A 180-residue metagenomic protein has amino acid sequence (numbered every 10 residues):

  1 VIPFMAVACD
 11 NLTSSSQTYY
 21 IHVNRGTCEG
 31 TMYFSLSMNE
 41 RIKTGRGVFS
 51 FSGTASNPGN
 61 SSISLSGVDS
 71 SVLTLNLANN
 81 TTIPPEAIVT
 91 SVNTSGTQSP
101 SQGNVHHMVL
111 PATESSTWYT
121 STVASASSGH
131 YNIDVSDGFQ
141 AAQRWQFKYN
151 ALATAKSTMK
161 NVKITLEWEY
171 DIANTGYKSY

Functional and structural regions predicted by a protein language model:
V1, S35-M38, S101-Y119: Short, surface-exposed beta-strand/strand-loop-strand elements in extracellular ectodomains
V1-S35, T122-Q140, T154: Noncatalytic accessory or regulatory domains flanking protease catalytic cores in secreted, cell-surface, and selected
S15-Y19, I88-T90, A141-K148: A glycine-anchored, Pro-Gly-centered beta-turn/N-cap motif
T18-A55, V162-Y180: C-terminal edge strands of extracellular/lumenal beta-sandwich accessory domains
T27-T31, S95-H106, A153-T158: Extended, low-complexity, turn-rich repeat/linker tracts enriched in Gly/Pro/Ser/Thr and Asp/Glu that occur
N39-T82: Solvent-exposed, flexible loop/coil segments flanking beta-strands in beta-rich domains
E86-S99, Y149: A short beta-strand element within beta-rich, extracytoplasmic domains of secreted/secretory-pathway proteins
A141-E169: Extracellular jelly-roll beta-sandwich "head" domains, especially the C-terminal globular C1q domain
